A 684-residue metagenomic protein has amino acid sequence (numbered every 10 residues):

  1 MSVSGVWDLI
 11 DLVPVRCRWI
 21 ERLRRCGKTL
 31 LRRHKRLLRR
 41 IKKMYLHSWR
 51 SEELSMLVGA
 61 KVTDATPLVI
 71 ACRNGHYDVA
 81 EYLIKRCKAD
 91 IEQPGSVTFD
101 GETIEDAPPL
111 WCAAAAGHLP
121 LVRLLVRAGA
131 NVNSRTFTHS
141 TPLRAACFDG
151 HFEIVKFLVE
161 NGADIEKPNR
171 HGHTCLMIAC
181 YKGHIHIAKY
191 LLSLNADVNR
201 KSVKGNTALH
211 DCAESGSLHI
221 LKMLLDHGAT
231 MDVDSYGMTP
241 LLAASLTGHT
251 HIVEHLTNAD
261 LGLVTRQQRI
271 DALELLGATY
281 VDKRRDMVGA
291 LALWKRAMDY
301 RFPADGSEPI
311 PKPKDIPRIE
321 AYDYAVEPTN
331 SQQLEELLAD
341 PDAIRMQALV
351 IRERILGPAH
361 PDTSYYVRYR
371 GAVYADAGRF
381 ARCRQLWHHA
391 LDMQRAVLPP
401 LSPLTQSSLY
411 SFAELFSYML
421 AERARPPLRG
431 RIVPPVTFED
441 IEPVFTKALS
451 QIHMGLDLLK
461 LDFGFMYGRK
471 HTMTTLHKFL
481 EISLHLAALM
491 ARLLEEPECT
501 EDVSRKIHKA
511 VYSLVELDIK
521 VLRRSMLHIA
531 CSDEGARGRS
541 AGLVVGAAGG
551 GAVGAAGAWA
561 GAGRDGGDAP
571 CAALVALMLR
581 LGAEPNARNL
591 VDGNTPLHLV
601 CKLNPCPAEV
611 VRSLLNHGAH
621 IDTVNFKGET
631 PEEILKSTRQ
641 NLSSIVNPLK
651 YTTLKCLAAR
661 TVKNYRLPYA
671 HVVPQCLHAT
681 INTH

Functional and structural regions predicted by a protein language model:
I41-S55, E81-V97, R123-N131, K156-A163 (+6 more regions): Ankyrin repeat domain, specifically the short helix-to-loop turn at the C-terminus of the second helix of each repeat
V62-T63, V97, I104-E105, F137-T138 (+6 more regions): Ankyrin repeat start-site detector
A65, A107, L119, S140 (+9 more regions): Ankyrin repeat boundary signal
G75, G117, G150, G183 (+5 more regions): Ankyrin-repeat intra-repeat helix-capping/turn positions
D78-V79, P120-L121, E153-I154, I187 (+5 more regions): Conserved ankyrin/ankyrin-like repeat signature
L275, V326, E335, A339-D342 (+8 more regions): Cullin-RING E3 adaptor/co-adaptor recruitment helices
G357-S364, P399-T405: Helix N-cap/loop-to-helix boundary motif
